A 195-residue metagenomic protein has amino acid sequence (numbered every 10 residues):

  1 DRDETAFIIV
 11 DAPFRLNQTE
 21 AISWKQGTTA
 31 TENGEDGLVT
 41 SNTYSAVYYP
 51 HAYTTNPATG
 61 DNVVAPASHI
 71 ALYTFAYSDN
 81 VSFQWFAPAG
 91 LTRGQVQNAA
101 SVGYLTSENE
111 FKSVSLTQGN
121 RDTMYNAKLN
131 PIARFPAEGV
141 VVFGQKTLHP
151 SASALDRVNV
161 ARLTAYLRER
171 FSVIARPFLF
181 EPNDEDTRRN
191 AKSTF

Functional and structural regions predicted by a protein language model:
D1-T194: Structured, hydrophobic secondary-structure cores that serve as assembly/anchoring elements
